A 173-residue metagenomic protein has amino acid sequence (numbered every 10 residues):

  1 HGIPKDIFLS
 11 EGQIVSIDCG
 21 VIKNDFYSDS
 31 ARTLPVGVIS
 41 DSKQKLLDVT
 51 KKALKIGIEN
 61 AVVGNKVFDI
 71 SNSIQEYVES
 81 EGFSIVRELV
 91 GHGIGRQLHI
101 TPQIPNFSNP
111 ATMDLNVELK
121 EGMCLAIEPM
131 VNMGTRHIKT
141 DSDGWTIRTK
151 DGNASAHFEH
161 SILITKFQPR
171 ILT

Functional and structural regions predicted by a protein language model:
H1-T173: Active-site neighborhoods and metal-handling regions in enzymes and metal-associated proteins
